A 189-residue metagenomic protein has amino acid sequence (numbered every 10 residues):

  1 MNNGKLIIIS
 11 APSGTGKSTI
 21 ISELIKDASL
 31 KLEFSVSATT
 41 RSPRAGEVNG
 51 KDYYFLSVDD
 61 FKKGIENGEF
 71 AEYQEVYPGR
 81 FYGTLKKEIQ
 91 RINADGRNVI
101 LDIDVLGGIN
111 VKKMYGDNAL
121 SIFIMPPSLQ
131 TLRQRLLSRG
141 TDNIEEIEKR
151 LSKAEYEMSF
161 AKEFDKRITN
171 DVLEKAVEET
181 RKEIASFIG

Functional and structural regions predicted by a protein language model:
S10-P12: P-loop (Walker A) phosphate-binding loop of NTP-binding proteins
T15: ATP-binding Walker
S18: Walker A/P-loop
I21-S22: Post-Walker A alpha-helix
K26-F34: Post-Walker A helix-loop "phosphate-sensing" segment adjacent to the P-loop in P-loop NTPases
T39-V99, L106-I109: ATP-dependent small-molecule kinase phosphotransfer cores that center on conserved nucleotide phosphate-binding segments
V99-D104, M114-S138: Conserved phosphate-donor/acceptor-positioning beta-strand/loop module used by diverse small-molecule
L137-D142, Y156-G189: NTP-dependent small-molecule kinase module
